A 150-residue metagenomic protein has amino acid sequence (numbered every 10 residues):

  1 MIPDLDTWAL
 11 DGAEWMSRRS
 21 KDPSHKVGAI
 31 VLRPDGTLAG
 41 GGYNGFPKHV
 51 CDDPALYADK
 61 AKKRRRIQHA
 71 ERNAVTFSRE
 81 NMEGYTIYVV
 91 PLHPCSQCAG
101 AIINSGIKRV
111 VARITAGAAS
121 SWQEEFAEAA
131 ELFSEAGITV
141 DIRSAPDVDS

Functional and structural regions predicted by a protein language model:
M1-S150: Zinc-dependent deaminase catalytic domain
